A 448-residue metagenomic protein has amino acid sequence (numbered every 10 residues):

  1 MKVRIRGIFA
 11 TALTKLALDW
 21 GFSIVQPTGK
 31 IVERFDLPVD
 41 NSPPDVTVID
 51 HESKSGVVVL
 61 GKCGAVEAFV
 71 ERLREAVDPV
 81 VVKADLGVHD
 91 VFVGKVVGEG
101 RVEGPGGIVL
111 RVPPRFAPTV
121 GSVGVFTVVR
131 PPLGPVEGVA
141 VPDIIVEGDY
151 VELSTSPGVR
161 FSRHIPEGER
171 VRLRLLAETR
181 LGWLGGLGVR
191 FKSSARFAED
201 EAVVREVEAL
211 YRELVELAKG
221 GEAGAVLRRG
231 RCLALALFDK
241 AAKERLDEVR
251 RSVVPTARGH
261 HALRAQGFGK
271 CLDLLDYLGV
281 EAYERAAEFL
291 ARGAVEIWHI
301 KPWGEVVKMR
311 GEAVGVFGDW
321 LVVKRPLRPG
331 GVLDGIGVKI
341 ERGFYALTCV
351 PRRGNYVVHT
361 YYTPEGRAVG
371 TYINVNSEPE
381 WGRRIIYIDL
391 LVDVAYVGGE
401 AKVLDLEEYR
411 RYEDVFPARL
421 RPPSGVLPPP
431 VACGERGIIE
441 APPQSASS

Functional and structural regions predicted by a protein language model:
M1-K15, D19-V93, V97-E99, P114-A282: OB-fold/S1-family RNA-binding modules
K95, V306-V316: Short beta-strand-centered aromatic/proline hotspots
E99, G121-V125, A286-K301: Short coil-to-beta transition motif at edge beta-strands of beta-rich domains
E99-E103, W320-V322: Short aromatic-glycine-enriched beta-strand elements
R101-R111: OB-fold (S1/OB) nucleic-acid-binding surfaces
L263-A286, T348-V369, P429-A432, G437: Short, compositionally biased leader-like segments
V338-I340, A346-V392: Structured beta-strand/loop patches that form or line metal/cofactor-binding pockets in enzymes
I386-G434: A hydrophobic, small-residue-rich beta->alpha segment in the mid-to-C-terminal subdomain of diverse proteins
